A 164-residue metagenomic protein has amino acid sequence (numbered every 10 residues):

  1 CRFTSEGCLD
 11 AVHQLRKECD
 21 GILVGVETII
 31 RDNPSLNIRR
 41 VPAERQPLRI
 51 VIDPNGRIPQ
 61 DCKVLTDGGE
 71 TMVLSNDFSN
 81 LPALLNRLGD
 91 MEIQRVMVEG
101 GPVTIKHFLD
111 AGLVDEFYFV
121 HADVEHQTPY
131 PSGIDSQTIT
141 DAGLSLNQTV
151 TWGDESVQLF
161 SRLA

Functional and structural regions predicted by a protein language model:
C1-A164: Enzymes that bind and transform nitrogen-containing heteroaromatic metabolites
